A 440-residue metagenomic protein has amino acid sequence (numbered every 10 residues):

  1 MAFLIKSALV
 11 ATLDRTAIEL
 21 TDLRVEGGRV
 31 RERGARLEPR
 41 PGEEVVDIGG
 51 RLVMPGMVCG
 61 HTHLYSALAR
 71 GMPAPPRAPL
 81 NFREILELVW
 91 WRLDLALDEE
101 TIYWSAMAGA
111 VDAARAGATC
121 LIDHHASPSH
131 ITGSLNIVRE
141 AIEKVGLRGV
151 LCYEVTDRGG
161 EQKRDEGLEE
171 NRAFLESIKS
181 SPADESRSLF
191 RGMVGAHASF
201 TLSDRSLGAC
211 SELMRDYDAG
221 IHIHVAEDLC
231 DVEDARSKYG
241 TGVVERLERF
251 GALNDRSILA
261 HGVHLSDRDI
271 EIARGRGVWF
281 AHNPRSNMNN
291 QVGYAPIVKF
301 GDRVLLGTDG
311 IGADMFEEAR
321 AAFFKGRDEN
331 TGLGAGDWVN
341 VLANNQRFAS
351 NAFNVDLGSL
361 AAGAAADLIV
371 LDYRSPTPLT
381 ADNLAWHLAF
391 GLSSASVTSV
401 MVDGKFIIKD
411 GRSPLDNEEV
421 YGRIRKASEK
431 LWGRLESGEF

Functional and structural regions predicted by a protein language model:
M1-T21, E26, R31, R36 (+1 more regions): Active-site microenvironment of metallo-dependent hydrolases
F3-K6, P39-E84, E100, M107 (+1 more regions): Replace "His-x-His-based motif
P55-A67, H125, G220-L229: Histidine-centered catalytic micro-motifs
L68-I102, R158-G160, L229-R256, W279 (+1 more regions): Active-site gating loops and adjacent loop-to-helix segments of metal-dependent hydrolytic enzymes
M72-H124, S129-L147, N171-D184, R425-E429: Alpha-helical scaffold segments that flank or form the walls of functional sites
P128-H264: Metal-coordinating catalytic core of metallo-dependent amide/deamination hydrolases
G146, M214-G220, A252-D255, I272-A281 (+2 more regions): Glycine-enriched alpha-helix->loop->beta-strand junction motifs that scaffold or abut catalytic
R249-A252, R256, P296-S375, L392: His/Asp/Glu-enriched, well-ordered alpha-helical/loop segment that forms or immediately abuts the divalent-metal
